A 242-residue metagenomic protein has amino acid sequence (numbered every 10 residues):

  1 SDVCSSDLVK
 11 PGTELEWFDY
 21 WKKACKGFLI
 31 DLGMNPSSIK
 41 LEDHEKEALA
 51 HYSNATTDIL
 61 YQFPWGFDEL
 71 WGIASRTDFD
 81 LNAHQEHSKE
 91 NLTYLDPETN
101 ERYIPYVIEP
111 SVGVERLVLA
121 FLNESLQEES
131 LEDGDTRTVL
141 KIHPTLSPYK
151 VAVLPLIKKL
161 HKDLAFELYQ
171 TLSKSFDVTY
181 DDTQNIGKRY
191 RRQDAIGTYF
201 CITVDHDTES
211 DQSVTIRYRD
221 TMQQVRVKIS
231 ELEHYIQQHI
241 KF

Functional and structural regions predicted by a protein language model:
S1-S5: Short, small-residue-biased leader/transition segments that mark boundaries at the very start of proteins
S6-F242: NTP/phosphate- and nucleic-acid-binding module
